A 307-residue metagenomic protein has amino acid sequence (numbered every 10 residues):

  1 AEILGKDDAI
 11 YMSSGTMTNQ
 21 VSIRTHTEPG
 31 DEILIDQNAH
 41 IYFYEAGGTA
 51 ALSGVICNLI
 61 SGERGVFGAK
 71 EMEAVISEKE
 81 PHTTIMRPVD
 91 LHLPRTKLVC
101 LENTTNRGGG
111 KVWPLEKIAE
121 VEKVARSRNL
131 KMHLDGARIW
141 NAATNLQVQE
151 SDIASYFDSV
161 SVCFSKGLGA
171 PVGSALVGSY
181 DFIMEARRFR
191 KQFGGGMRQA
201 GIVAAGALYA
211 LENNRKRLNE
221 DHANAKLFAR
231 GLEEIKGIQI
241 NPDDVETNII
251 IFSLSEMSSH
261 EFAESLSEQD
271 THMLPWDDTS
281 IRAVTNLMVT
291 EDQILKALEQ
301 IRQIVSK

Functional and structural regions predicted by a protein language model:
A1-E256, H260-Q269, L274-S280, V284-V289 (+1 more regions): Conserved PLP-enzyme active-site core in the AAT-like
